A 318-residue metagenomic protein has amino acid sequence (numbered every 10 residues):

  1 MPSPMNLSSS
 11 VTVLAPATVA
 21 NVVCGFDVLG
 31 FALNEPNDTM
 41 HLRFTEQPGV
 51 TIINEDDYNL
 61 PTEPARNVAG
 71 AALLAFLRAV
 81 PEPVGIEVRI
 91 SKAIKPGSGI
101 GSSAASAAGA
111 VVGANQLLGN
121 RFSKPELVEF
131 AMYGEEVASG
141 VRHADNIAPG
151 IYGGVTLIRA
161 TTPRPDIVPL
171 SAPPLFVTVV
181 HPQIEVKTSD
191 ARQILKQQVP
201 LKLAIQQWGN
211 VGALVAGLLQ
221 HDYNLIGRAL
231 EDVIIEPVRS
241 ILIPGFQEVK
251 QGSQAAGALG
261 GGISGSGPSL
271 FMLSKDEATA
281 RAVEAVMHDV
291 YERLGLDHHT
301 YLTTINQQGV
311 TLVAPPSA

Functional and structural regions predicted by a protein language model:
P2-S98, Q116-F122, G153, N306-Q308 (+1 more regions): ATP-binding N-lobe of GHMP and related small-molecule kinases
S3, P83-R164: Gly/Ser-rich oxyanion-binding loop with an adjacent helix/lid that shapes the negatively charged ligand pocket
A17, E35, E46, H181-V186 (+3 more regions): Glycine-rich beta-alpha junction loops
R43, P149-T161, M272-K275, V313-P315: Short beta-strand-to-turn element immediately C-terminal to the catalytic PLP-Schiff-base lysine in fold type I
P48-T51, T188, A278-A285: Short, conserved charged micro-motifs
P174-Q251, A255-A256: Acyltransferase
L218-A318: Glycine-rich, charge-dense phosphate/pyrophosphate-binding loop(s) and the adjacent flexible "lid"/catalytic subdomain
